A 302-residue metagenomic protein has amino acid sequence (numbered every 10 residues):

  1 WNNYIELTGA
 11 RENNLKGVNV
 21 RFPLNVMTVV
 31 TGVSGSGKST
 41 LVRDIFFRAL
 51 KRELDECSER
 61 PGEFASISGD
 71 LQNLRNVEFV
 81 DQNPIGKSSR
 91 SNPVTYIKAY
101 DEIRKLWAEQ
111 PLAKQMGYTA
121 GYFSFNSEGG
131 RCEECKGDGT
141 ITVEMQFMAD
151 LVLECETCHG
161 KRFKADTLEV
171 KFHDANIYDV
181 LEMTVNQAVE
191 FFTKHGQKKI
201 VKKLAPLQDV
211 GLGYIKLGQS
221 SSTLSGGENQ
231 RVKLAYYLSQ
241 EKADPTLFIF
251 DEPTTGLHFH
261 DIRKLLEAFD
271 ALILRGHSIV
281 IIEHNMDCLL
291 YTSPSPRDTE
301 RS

Functional and structural regions predicted by a protein language model:
W1-R297, S302: Conserved phosphate-binding elements of NTP-dependent enzyme cores
